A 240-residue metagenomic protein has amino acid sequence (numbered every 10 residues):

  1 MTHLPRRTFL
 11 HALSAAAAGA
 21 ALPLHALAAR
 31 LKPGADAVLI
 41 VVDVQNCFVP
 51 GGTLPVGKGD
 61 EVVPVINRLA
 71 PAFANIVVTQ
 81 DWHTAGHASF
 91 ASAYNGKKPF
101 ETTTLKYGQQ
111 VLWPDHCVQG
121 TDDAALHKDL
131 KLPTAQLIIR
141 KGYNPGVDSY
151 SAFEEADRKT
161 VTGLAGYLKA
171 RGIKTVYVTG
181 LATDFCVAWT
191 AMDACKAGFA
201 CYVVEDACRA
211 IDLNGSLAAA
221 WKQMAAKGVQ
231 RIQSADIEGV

Functional and structural regions predicted by a protein language model:
T2, T8-L27: N-terminal export signals
L24-V49: C-terminal segment of N-terminal export signals and the immediately downstream linker at the start of the mature
V49-G57: Acidic/histidine-rich helix-loop elements that form or flank divalent-metal/phosphate-binding sites at the catalytic
P64-T175: Active-site alpha/beta core segments
V77-Q80, Y202-D206: Short internal beta-strands
L132, G215-V240: Structural recognition of alpha->loop->beta junctions
A188-K196: Histidine-anchored nucleotide/phosphate-binding helix
E205-N214: Short, flexible loop segments at boundaries between secondary-structure elements
